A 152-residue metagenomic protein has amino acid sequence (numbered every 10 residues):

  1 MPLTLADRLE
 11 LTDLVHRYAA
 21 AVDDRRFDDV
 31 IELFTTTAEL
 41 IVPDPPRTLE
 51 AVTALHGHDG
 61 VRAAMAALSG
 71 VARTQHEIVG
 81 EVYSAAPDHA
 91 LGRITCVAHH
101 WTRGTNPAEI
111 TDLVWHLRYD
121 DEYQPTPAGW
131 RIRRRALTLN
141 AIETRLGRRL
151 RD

Functional and structural regions predicted by a protein language model:
M1-T36: Short, low-complexity N-terminal intrinsically disordered segments enriched in polar/charged residues
P2, T48-L49, P107: Short coil/turn segments at secondary-structure junctions
L5, A51-L55, I110: Charge-dense, low-complexity intrinsically disordered segments
A6-D13, T35, D59, P87-D88 (+2 more regions): Binding-site signature for planar aromatic cofactors or substrates
A21-D23, H58-A66, H100-N106, V114: Short amphipathic alpha-helical surface micro-motifs
D29, L33-V97: A solvent-exposed, acidic/Ser-Thr-rich amphipathic alpha-helical stretch
G70-D152: A beta-strand edge to alpha-helix "cap/lid" segment located at domain peripheries
